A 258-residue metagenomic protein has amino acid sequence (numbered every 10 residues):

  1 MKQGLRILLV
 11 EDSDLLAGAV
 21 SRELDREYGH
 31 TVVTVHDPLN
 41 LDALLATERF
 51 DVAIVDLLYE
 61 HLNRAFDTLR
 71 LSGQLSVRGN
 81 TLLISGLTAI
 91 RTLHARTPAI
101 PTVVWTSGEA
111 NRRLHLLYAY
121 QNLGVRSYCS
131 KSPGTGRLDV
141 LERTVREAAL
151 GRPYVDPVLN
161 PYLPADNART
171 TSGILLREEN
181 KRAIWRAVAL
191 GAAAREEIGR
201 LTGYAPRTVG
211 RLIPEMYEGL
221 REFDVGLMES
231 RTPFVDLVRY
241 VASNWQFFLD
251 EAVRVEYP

Functional and structural regions predicted by a protein language model:
K2-L16, V20-L24, T34, L41 (+1 more regions): Conserved acidic segment of CheY-like receiver
E23-E27, L44, A119: Alpha-helical interaction/dimerization surfaces of two-component signaling modules
T34-V52, D56-D67: Acidic, metal-coordinating helix/loop segments flanking the phosphotransfer/catalytic sites of two-component signaling
N63-A99, Y118-Y120: Short amphipathic alpha-helix used as the core "switch/output" element in two-component signaling
T88, T92, V104, G108-Y128 (+1 more regions): Alpha4 helix (beta4-alpha4-beta5 surface) of REC/receiver domains from two-component response regulators
R126, G134-S172: Short, flexible helix-to-coil linker/hinge segments that flank and couple to helix-turn-helix
P164-P214: Helix-turn-helix DNA-binding segment
V209-P258: Basic, Lys/Arg-enriched C-terminal extension of HTH/homeodomain DNA-binding domains
